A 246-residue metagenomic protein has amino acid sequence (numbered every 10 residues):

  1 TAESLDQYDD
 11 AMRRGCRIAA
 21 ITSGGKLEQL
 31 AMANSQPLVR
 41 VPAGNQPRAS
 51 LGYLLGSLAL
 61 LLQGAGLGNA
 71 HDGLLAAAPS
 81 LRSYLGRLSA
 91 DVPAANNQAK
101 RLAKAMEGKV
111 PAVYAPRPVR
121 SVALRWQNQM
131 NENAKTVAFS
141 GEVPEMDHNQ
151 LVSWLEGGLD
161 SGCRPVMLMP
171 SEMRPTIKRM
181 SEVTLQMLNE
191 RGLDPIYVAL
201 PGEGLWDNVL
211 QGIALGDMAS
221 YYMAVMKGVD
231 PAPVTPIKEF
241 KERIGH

Functional and structural regions predicted by a protein language model:
T1-G86, K104, L168-D194: Glycine-rich phosphate-binding loops that contact phosphosugars or nucleotide phosphates
V39, F139-G141, I196-V198: General small-molecule cofactor/ligand-binding pocket signal
V41-A70, L210, A214, M223-K227 (+1 more regions): Non-catalytic alpha/beta scaffold blocks inside enzyme catalytic domains
N45, L61-C163, K238, E242-H246: Active-site phosphate/pyrophosphate-binding segments
N45-A49, M146-H148, G202-D207: A short acidic, often aromatic-flanked loop/helix-cap motif at beta-alpha or helix-coil junctions that lines enzyme
V152-V234: C-terminal active-site/capping subdomain that shapes the small-molecule cofactor and substrate pocket of enzyme
